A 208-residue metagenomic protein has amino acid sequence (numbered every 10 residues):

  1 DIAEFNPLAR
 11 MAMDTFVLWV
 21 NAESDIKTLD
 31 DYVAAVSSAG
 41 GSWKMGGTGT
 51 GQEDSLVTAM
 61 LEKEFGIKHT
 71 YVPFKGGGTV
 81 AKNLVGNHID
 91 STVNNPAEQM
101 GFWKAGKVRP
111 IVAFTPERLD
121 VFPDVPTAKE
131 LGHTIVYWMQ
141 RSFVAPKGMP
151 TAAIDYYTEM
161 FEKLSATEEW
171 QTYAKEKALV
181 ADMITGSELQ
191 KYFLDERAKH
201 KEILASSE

Functional and structural regions predicted by a protein language model:
D1-I2, M13, E98-A166, D195-A198: C-terminal lobe and pocket-closing loops of periplasmic/extracytoplasmic Venus-flytrap solute-binding proteins
D1-T79, W138-Y173: Hinge/capping helix and adjacent helix->loop/strand transition within the periplasmic-binding protein
A12, T28, P73, N87-H88 (+3 more regions): Conserved functional loop/turn residues at catalytic and ligand-binding sites
V36-S37, A59-E64, G78-T92, A97-A105 (+1 more regions): Short helices/loops that flank or line small-molecule/ion binding pockets
K44, D90-N94, P110-V112, H200-K201: Paired acidic/hydrophobic, glycine-rich loop segments that form the ligand-binding mouth/hinge of periplasmic-binding
K63-I67, K104, T151-E208: An extracytoplasmic/periplasmic, membrane-proximal ligand-sensing/linker region
F74, V93-N94, A113, W138 (+1 more regions): Short beta-strand and adjacent tight-turn residues that come in two discontinuous sequence segments and form the edges
